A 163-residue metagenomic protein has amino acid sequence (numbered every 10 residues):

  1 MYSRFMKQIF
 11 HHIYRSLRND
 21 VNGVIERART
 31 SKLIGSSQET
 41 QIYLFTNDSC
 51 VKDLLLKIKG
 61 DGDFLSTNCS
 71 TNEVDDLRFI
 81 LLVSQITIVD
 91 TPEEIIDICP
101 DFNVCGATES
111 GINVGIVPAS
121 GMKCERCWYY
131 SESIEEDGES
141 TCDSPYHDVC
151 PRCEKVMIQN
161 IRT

Functional and structural regions predicted by a protein language model:
M1-T163: Feature 926 captures the class I aminoacyl-tRNA synthetase adenylation module centered on the KMSKS loop
